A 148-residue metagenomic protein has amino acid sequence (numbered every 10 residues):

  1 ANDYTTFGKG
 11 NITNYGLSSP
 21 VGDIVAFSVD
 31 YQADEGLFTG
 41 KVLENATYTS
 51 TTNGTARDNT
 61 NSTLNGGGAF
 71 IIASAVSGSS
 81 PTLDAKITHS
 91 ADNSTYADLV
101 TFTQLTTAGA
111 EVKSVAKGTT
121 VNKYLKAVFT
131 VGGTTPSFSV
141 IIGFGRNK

Functional and structural regions predicted by a protein language model:
A1-K148: Signature of extracytoplasmic/envelope-associated structural regions
